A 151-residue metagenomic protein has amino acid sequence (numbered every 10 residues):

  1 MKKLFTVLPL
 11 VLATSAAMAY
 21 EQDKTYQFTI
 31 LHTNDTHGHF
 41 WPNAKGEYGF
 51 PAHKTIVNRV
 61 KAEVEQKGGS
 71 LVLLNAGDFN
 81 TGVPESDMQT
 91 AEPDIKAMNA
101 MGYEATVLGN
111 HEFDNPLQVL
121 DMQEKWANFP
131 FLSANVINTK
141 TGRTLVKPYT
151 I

Functional and structural regions predicted by a protein language model:
M1-A19: Gram-negative bacterial Sec-dependent N-terminal signal peptides
A19-I151: Acidic, metal/ion-coordinating pockets
